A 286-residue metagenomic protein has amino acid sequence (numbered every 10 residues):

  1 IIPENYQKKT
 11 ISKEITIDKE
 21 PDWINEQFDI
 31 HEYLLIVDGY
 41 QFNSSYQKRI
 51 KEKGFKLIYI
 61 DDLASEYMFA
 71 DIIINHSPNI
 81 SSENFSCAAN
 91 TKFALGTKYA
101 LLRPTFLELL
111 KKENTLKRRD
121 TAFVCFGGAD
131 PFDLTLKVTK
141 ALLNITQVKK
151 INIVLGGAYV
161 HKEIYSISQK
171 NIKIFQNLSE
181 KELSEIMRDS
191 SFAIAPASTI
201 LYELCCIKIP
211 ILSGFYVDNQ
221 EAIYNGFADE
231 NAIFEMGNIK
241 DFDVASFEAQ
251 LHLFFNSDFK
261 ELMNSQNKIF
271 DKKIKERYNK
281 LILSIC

Functional and structural regions predicted by a protein language model:
I2-A88, F93: Active-site and donor-binding regions of nucleotide-sugar-utilizing enzymes
K19-W23, S45, E163, K181-E185 (+2 more regions): Short acidic active-site motifs
A70-F132, H161: A nucleotide-sugar donor-handling region in carbohydrate enzymes
K117-D189: Donor-nucleotide binding loops and adjacent catalytic segments primarily of GT-B fold Leloir glycosyltransferases
R188-T199, I209: Acidic donor-binding loop of glycosyltransferase active sites
L201-S246: Catalytic binding pocket for nucleotide-activated donors in carbohydrate/polymer assembly enzymes
F234, I239-I269: Conserved donor-nucleotide binding/catalytic region of nucleotide-linked donor-dependent transferases
D271-C286: C-terminal alpha-helical cap of glycosyltransferases
